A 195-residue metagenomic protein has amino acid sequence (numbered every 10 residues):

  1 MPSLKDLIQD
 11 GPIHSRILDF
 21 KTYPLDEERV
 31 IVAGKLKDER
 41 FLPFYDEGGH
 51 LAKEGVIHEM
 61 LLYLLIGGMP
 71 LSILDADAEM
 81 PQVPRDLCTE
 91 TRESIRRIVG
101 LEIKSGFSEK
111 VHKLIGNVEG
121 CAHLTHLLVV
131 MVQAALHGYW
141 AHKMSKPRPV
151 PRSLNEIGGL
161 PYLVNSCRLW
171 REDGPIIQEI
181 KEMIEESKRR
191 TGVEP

Functional and structural regions predicted by a protein language model:
S3, H14-S15, T22-P24, L36-P195: Active-site- and interface-proximal helix/loop "cap" or "latch" segments in soluble metabolic and energy-transducing
D19-K21, I31: Generic structural signal for residues positioned in beta-strands
R29-L36: A short hydrophobic beta-strand element
